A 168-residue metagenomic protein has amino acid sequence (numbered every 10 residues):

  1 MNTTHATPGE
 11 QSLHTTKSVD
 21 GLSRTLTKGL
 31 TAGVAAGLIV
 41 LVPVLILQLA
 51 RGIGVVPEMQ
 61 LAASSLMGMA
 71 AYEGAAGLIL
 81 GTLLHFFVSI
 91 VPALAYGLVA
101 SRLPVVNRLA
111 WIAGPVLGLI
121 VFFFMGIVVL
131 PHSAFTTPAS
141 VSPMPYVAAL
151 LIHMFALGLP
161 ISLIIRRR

Functional and structural regions predicted by a protein language model:
M1-L22: Short, Lys/Arg-rich, polar N-terminal cytosolic tail immediately upstream of the first transmembrane signal-anchor
D20-G52: N-terminal signal-anchor transmembrane alpha helix
T27-G29, S101-F124: Internal alpha-helical transmembrane segments of multi-pass membrane proteins
G37-L41, G118-V128: Aromatic-anchored segments of alpha-helical transmembrane domains
R51, I127-A149: Interfacial helix-loop-helix junctions of multi-pass membrane proteins
R51-E73: Membrane-interface interhelical connector segments
L80-G97: Hydrophobic alpha-helical transmembrane segments
V91, I152-I164: Hydrophobic cores of alpha-helical transmembrane segments in multi-pass inner/ER membrane proteins, independent
